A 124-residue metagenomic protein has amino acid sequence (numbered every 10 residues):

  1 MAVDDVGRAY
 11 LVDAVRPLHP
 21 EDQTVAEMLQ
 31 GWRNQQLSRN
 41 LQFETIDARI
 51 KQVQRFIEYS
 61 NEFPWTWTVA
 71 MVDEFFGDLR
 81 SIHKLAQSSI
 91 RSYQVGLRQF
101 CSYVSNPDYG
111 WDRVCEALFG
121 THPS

Functional and structural regions predicted by a protein language model:
A9-L11: Charged interaction scaffolds used for protein-protein
D13-A14, Q30-S124: N-terminal core-binding DNA-recognition domain of tyrosine recombinases/integrases
P17-A26: A detector for short, charged/polar N-terminal pre-domain segments
